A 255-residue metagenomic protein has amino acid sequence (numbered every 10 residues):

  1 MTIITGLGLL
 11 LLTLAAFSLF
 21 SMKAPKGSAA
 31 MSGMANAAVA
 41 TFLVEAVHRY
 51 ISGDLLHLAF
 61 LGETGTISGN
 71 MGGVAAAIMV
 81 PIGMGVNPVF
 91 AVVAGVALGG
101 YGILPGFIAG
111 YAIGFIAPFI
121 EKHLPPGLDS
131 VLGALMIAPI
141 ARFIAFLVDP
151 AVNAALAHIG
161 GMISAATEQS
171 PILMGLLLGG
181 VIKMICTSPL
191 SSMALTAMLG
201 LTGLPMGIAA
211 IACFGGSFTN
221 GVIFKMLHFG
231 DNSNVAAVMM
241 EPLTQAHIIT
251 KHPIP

Functional and structural regions predicted by a protein language model:
T2-P255: Pore-lining transmembrane helices
